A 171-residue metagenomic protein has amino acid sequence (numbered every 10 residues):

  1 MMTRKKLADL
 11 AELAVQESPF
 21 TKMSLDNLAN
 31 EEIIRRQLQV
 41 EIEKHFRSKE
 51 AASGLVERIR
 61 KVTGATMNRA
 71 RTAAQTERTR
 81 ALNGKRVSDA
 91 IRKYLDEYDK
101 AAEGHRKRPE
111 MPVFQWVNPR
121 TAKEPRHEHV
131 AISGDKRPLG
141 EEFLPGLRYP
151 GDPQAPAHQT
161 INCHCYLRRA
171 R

Functional and structural regions predicted by a protein language model:
M1-T160, R168-R171: Domain-core detector
